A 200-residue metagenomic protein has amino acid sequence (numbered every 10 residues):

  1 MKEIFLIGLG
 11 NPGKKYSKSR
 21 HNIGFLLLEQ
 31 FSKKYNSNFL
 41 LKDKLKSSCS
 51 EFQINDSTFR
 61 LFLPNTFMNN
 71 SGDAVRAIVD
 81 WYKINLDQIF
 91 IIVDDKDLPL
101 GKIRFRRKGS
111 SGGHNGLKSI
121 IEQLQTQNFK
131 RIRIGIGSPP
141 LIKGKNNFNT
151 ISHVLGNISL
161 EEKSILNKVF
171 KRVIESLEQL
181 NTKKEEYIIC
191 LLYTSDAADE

Functional and structural regions predicted by a protein language model:
K2-R107, K118, E122-I132, P140-F148 (+2 more regions): Nucleotide and nucleotide-moiety/phosphate-recognizing core
G8, T150-I158: A short small-residue
R104-S110, H153-G156: Short glycine-enriched, charge-decorated loop/helix-capping segments at active-site entrances that position
G113-G116: Hydrophobic alpha-helical segments within soluble ligand-binding/sensing domains
I136: Gly/charged, well-structured mid-domain segments that form the phosphate/adenylate-handling core of ATP-dependent
G156-F170: Short, flexible active-site recognition loops that position polar ligands and cofactors
I188-L192: Short, well-structured alpha-helical segments that form the helix of a local strand-helix-strand
Y193-A198: Conserved small/polar residues in nucleotide/adenosyl-binding loops
